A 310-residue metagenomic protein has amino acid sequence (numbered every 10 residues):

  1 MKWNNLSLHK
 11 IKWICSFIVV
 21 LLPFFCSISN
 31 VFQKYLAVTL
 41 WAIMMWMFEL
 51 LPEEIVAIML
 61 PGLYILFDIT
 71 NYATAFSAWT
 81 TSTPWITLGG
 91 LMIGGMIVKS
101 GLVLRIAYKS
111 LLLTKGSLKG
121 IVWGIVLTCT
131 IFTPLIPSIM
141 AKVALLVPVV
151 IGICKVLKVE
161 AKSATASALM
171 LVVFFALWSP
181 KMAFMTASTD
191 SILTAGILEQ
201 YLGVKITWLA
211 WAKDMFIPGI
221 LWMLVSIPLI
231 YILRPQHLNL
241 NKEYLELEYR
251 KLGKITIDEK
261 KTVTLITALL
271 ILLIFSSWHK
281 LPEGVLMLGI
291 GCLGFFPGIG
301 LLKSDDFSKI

Functional and structural regions predicted by a protein language model:
M1-V19, I139-K142, A161-S167, L171-F175 (+3 more regions): Juxtamembrane and boundary regions of transmembrane helices in multi-pass small-molecule transporters and channels
K2-K10, P23-F32, L51-I55, S110-L118 (+2 more regions): Short, amphipathic, aromatic/basic-enriched membrane-interface segments that mark the entry/exit of transmembrane
W3, E54-I55, M59-E160, K309-I310: Membrane-embedded alpha-helical segments and adjacent helix-loop junctions characteristic of multi-pass solute
H9-L22, K119, W123-T128, T262-L269: Alpha-helical transmembrane segments
F24-L36, T81-M92, K142, L146 (+2 more regions): Structural signature of hydrophobic alpha-helical transmembrane segments
S27-L36, L40-I58, A75, P228 (+2 more regions): Flexible hinge motifs at transmembrane-helix junctions and intramembrane kinks/re-entrant loops in multi-pass membrane
M44-P52, T128-S138, F175-M185, L272-W278: Transmembrane alpha-helix interface/packing and boundary motifs in multi-pass membrane proteins, characterized by
C129, T133, P180, P218-S226 (+2 more regions): Alpha-helical transmembrane segments of multipass membrane proteins
